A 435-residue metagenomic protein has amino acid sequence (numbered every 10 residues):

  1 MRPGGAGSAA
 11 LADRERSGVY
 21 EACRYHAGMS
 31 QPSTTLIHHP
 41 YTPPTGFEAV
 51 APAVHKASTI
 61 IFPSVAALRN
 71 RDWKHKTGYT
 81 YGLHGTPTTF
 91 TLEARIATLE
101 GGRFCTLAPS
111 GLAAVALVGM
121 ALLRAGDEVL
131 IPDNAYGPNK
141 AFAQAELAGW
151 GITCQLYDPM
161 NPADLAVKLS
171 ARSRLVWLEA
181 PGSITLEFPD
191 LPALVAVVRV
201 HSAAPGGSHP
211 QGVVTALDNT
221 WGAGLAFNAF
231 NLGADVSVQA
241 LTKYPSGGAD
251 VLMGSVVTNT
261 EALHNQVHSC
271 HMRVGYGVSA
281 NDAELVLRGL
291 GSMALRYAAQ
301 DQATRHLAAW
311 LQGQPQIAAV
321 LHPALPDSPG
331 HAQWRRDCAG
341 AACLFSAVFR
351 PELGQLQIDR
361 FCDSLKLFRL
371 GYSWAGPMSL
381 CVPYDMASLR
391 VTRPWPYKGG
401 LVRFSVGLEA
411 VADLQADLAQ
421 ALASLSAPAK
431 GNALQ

Functional and structural regions predicted by a protein language model:
M1-A12, S17: Compositionally biased, low-complexity flexible segments
G18, R24, S30, Q144 (+6 more regions): PLP-dependent enzyme catalytic core of the Aspartate aminotransferase-like
Y25-K76, T392, L434-Q435: N-terminal glycine-rich, Lys/His-bearing helix-loop that initiates the first secondary-structure elements of many
S33, G46, S64, L68-R71 (+5 more regions): Active-site C-terminal subdomain of aminotransferase-like
L36-T42, C105-Q314, L321: Conserved PLP-enzyme active-site core in the AAT-like
T59, S64-A113, P138-E146: Conserved N-terminal alpha-helix of the aminotransferase class I/II PLP-enzyme fold
F62, N161-A166, S328-P329: A short acidic, often aromatic-flanked loop/helix-cap motif at beta-alpha or helix-coil junctions that lines enzyme
